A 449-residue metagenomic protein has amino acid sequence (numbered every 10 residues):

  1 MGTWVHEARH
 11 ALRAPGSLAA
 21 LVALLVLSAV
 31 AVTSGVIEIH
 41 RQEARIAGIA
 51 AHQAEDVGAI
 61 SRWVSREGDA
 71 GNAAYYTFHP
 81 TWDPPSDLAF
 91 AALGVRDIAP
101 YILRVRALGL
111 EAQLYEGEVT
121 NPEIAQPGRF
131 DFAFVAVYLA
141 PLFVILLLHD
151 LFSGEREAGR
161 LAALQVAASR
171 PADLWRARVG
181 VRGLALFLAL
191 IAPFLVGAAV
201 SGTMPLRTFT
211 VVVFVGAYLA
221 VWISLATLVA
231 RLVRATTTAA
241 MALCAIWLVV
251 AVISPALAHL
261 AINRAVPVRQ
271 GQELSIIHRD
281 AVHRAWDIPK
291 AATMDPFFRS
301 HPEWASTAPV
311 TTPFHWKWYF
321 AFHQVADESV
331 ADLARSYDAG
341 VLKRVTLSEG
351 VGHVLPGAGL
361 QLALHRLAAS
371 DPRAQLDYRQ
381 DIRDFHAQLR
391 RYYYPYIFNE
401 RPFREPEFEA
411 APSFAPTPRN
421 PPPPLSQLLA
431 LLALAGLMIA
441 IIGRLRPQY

Functional and structural regions predicted by a protein language model:
M1-P127, A240, C244-Y449: Transmembrane alpha-helical segments and their membrane-interface loop/helix boundaries that make up the transmembrane
W4, R13, L146-L188, R446-Y449: Helix-loop-helix units of permease transmembrane domains in multi-pass membrane transporters, especially ABC
G16, R170, M204, T208 (+1 more regions): Membrane-helix interface segments
S28-E38, E123-P127, D131, L142 (+3 more regions): Secretory targeting signals
P127-G154, A158: Long, hydrophobic alpha-helical segments
F132-L139, L148, V212-A217, L429 (+1 more regions): Hydrophobic alpha-helical transmembrane segments of multi-pass membrane proteins
V144-L148, A192, S224-L225, M241 (+1 more regions): Hydrophobic/aromatic residues in alpha-helical transmembrane segments
H149-S153, G197, S201, A226 (+4 more regions): Membrane-water interface at transmembrane helix exits
